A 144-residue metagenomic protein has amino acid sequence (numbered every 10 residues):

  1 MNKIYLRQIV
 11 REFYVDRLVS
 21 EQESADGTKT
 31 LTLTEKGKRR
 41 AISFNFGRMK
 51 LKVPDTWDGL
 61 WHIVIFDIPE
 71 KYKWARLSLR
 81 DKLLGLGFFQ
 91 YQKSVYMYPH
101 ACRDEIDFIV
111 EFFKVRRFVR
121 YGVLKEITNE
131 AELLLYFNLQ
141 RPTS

Functional and structural regions predicted by a protein language model:
M1-K3: Short helix-coil junctions and helix-kink-helix linkers
Y5-V19: Basic amphipathic alpha-helical segments that dock to polyanions
Y14-D16, N45-L51, L77-K82: Short amphipathic beta-strand starts and helix->beta connectors
L18-E21, Q90-Y91: Short secondary-structure junctions
Q22-F46: Accessory beta->alpha helical hairpin/"wing" motif in late/C-terminal subdomains of nucleic-acid enzymes
E23-S24, K93, R120: Residue-level detector of family-conserved "landmark" positions at structurally sensitive sites
V53-R116: Exposed, interaction-prone assembly regions rather than primary DNA-binding/catalytic cores
P99-S144: Long, low-complexity, charge-rich intrinsically disordered regions
